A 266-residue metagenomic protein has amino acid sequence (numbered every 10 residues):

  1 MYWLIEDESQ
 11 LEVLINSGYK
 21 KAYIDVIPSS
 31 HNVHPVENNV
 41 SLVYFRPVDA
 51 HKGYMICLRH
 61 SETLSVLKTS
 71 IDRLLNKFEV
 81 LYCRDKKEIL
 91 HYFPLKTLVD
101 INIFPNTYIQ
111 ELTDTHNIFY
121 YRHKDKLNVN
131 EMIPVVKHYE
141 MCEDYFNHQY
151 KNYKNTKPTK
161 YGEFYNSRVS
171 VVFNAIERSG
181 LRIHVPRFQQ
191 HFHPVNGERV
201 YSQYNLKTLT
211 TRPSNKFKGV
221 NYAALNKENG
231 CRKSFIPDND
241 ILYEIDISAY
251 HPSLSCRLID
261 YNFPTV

Functional and structural regions predicted by a protein language model:
M1-F119, C256-L258, N262: Conserved RNase H-like, two-metal-ion catalytic cores of nucleic-acid enzymes
Y2-I5, G18-Y19, I24-H51, H60-E62 (+1 more regions): Acidic, glycine-rich two-metal-ion catalytic cores of nucleic acid-processing enzymes
E8, S61-K68, D72, M132 (+4 more regions): Generic detection of long, well-ordered alpha-helical segments
C57, K68, P134, A224-N229: Generic structural signal for alpha-helix starts
I89, S179-G180, T211-P213: Glycine-centered small-residue hotspots that permit tight backbone geometry or close packing
L98, N102-E111, N117, N128-H191 (+2 more regions): Mixed-charge, glycine-rich, non-catalytic linkers/tails in nucleic-acid processing enzymes
Y120-K124: Short, Lys/Arg-enriched alpha-helical microdomains
